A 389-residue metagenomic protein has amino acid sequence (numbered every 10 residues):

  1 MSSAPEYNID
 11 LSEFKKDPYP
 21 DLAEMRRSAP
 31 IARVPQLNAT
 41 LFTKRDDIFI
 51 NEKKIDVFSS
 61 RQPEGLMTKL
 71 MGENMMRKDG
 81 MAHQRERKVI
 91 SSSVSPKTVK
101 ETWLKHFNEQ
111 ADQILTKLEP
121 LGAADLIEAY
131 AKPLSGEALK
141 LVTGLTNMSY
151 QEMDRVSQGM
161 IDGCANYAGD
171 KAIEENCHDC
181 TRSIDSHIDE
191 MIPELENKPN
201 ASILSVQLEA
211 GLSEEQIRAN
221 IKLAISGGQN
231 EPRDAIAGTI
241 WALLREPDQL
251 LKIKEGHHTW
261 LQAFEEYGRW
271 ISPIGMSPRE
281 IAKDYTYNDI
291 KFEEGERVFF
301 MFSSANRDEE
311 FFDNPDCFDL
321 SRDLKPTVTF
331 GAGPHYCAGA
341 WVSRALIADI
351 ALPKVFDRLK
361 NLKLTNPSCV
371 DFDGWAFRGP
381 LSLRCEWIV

Functional and structural regions predicted by a protein language model:
M1-V389: Cytochrome P450
